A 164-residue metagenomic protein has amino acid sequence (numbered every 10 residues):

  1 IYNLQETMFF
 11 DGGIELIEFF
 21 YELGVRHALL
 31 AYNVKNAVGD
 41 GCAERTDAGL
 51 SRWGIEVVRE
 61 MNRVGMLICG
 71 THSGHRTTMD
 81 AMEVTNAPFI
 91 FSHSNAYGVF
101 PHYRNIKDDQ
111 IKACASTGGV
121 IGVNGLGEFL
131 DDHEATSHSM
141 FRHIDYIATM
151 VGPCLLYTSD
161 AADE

Functional and structural regions predicted by a protein language model:
I1-L130, M140-V151, L155: Extended, charged catalytic domains and RNA/DNA-binding interfaces, predominantly in divalent-metal-using enzymes
Y157-E164: Conserved small/polar residues in nucleotide/adenosyl-binding loops
